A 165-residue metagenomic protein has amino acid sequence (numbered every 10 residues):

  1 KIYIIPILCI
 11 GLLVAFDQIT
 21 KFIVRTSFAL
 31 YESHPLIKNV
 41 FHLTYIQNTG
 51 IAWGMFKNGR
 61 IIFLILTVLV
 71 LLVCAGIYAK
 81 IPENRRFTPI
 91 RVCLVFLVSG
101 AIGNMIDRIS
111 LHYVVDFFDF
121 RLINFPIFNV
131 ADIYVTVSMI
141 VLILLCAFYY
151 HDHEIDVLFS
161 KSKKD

Functional and structural regions predicted by a protein language model:
K1-D165: Alpha-helical transmembrane bundles and membrane-interface segments of multipass inner-membrane proteins
